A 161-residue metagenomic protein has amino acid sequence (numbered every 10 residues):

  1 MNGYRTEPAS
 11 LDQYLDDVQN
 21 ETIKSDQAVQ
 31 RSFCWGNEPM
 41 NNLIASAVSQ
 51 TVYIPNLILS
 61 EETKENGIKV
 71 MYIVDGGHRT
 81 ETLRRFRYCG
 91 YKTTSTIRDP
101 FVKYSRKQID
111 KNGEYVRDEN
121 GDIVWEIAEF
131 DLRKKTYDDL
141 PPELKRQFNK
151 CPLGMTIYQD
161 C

Functional and structural regions predicted by a protein language model:
N2-D12, Q27-C161: Basic- and aromatic-enriched surface patches that contact anionic nucleotides/nucleic acids
N20-A28: A short, surface-exposed helix-loop junction/capping segment
